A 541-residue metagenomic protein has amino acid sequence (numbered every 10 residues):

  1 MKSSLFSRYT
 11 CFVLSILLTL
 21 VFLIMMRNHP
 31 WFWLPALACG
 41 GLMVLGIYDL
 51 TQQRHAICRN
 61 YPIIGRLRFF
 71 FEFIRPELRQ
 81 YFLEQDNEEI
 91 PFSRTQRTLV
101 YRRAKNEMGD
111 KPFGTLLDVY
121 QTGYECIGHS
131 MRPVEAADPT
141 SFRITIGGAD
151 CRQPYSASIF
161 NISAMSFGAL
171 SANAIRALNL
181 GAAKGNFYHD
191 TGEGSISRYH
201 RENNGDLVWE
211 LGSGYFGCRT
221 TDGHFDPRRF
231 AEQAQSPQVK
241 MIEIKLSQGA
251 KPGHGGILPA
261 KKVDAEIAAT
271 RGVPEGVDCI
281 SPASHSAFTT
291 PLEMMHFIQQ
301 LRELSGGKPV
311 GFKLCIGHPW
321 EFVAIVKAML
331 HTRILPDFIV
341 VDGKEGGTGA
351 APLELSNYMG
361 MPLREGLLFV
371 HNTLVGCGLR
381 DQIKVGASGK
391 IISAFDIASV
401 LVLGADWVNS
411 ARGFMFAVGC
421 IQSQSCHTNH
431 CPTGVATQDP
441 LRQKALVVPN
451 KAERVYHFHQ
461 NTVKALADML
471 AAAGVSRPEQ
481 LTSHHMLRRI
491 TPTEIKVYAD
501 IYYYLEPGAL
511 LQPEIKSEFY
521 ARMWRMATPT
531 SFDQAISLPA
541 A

Functional and structural regions predicted by a protein language model:
M1-Y188, G194-N204, W209-A250, P259-A260 (+1 more regions): Conserved, well-structured core domains of diverse proteins
F73, G185, Q233, G249 (+11 more regions): Change "in soluble alpha/beta enzymes" to "in soluble alpha/beta proteins
A172, R176, G185, H189 (+2 more regions): Internal alpha/beta core interface subdomains
N186-F187, V239, G307, P336 (+2 more regions): A structural motif
R219-L246, P362, L367, N372 (+8 more regions): Phosphate/diphosphate-binding loops
S236-R271, Q422-L441, H459, L466: Mobile "lid/hinge" segments at catalytic clefts and subdomain interfaces of large enzymes
I280-Q443: Glycine-rich phosphate/ribose-binding loops and adjacent secondary-structure elements that form binding surfaces
I392-I397, L401-P507, L511-T528: Gly/Ser/Thr/Ala-enriched C-terminal appendages of enzymes
